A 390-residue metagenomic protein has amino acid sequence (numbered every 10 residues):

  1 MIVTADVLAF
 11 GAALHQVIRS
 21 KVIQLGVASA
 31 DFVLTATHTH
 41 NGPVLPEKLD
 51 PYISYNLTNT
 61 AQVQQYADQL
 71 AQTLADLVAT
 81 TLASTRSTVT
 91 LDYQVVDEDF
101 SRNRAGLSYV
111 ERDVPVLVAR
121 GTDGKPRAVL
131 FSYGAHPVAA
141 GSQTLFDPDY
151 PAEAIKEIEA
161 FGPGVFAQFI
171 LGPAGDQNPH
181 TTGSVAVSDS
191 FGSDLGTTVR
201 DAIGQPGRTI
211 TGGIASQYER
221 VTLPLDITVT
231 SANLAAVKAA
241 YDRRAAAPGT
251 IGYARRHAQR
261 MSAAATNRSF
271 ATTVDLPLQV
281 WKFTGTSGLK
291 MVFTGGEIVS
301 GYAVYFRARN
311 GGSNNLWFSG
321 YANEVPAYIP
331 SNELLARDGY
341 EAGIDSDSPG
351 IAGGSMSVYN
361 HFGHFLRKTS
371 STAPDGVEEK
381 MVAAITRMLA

Functional and structural regions predicted by a protein language model:
M1-A390: Non-catalytic substrate/cofactor recognition surfaces at enzyme active-site rims
